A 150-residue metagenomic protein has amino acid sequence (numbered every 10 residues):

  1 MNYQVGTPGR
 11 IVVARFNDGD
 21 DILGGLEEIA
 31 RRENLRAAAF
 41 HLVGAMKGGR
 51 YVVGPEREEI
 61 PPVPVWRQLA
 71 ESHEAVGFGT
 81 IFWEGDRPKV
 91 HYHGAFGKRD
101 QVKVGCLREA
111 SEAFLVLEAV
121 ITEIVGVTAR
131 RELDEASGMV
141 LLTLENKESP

Functional and structural regions predicted by a protein language model:
M1-V90, A95-P150: N-terminal intrinsically disordered, cationic/polar leader segments that include organellar targeting peptides
